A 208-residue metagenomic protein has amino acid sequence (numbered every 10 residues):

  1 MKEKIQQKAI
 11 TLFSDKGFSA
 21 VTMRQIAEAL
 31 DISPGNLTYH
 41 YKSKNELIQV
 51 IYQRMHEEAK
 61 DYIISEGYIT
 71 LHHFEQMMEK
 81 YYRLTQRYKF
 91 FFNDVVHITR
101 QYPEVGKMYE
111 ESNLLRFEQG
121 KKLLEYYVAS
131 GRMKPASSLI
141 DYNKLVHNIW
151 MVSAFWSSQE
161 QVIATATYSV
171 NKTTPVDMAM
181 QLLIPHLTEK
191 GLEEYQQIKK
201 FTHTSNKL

Functional and structural regions predicted by a protein language model:
K4, K8, L12-E46, V50: Helix-turn-helix
Q53-A59: Short, basic, alpha-helical segments at the C-terminal edge of helix-turn-helix-like DNA-binding modules
I63-E66, F92-T99, G131, E160-A164: Secondary-structure edge/capping motif, primarily at the C-terminal ends of alpha-helices and the immediately following
I63-F91: Hydrophobic alpha-helical connector segments
Q86-K107, E125-V128: Amphipathic alpha-helical segments used for helix-helix packing
N93-V95, M108, P135-A136, V162 (+1 more regions): Short, hydrophobic secondary-structure boundary micro-motifs
V105-R132, N143-A154, S158, T174-P185: Amphipathic alpha-helical packing segments from all-alpha helical-bundle domains
S158, V162-L208: C-terminal peripheral helix-coil segments that are non-catalytic and often amphipathic
